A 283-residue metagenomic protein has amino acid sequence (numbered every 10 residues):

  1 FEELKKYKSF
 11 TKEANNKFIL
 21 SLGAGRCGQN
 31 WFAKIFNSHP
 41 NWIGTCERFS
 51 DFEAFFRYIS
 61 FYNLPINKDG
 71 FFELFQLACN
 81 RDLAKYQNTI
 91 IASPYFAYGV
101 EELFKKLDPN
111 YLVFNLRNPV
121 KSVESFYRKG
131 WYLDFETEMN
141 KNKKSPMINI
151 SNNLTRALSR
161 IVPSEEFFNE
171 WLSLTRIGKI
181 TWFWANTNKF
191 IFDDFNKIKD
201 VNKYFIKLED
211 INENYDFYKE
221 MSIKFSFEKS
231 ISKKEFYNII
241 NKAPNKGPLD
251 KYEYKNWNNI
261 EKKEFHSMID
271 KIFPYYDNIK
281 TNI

Functional and structural regions predicted by a protein language model:
F1-A84, Y132, A243, G247-P248: PAPS-dependent sulfotransferase catalytic core
F1-N15, L154-F205, D210-I283: PAPS-dependent sulfotransferases, especially Golgi type II membrane carbohydrate sulfotransferases
L22-A24, I90-Y95, N115-R117, K207-E209: Short His-Asn-centered micro-motif
G28-W42, L103, L107, Y127 (+1 more regions): PAPS/PAP-binding and catalytic site of the sulfotransferase fold
Q29-A33, D51-A54, A97-V100, V120-S125 (+3 more regions): Short catalytic/ligand-binding loop motif for oxyanion handling, primarily in non-cytosolic enzymes, centered on
D82-E102: Glycine-rich phosphate-binding loop used to anchor ATP phosphates in small-molecule kinases, encompassing both
K106-Y127: Conserved phosphate-donor/acceptor-positioning beta-strand/loop module used by diverse small-molecule
K129-S173: Acidic/polar short surface loop at catalytic or gating sites that assists cofactor/ion binding and chemistry
